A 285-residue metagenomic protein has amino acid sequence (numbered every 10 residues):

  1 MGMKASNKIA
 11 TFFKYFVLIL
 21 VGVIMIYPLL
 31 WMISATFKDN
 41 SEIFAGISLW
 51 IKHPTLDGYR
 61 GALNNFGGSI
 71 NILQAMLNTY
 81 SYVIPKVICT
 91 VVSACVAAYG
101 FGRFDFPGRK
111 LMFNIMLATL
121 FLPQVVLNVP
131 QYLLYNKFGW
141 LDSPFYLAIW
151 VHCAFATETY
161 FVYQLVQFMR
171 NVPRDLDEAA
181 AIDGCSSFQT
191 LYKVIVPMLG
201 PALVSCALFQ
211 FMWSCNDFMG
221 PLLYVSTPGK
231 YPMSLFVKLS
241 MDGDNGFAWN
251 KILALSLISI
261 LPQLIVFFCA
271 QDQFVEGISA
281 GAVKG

Functional and structural regions predicted by a protein language model:
M3-G285: A structural signal for multi-pass alpha-helical bundles of membrane permease subunits that mediate small-molecule
